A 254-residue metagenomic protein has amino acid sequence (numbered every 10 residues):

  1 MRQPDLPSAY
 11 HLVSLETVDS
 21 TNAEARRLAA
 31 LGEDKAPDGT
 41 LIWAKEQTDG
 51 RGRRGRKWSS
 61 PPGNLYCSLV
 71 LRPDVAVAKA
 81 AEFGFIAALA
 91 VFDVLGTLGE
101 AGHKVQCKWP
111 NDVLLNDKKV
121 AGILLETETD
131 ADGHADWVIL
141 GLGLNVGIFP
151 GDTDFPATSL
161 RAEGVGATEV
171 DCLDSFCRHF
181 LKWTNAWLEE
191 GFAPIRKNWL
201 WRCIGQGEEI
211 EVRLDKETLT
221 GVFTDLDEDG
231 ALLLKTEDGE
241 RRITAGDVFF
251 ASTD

Functional and structural regions predicted by a protein language model:
M1-E100, T129: N-terminal lobe of the biotin/lipoate ligase/transferase fold
P7-S8, S14, V77, A81 (+2 more regions): Long, positively charged amphipathic alpha-helical accessory segments at protein N-termini or as interdomain linkers
